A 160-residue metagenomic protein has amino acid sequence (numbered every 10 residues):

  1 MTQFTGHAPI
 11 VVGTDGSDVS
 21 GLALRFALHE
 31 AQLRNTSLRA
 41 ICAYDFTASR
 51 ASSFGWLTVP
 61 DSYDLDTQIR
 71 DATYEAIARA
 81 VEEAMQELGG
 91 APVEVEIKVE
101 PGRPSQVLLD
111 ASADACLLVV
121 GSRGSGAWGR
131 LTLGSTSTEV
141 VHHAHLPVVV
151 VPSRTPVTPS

Functional and structural regions predicted by a protein language model:
M1-G6, V19, L33, E82-L118 (+2 more regions): Structural beta-alpha unit
T2-P60, A111: Small/aliphatic-rich secondary-structure junction motif
R25, H29, L109, G129 (+1 more regions): Alpha-helical segments flanking ligand/cofactor-binding loops in enzyme cores
F26, A72-E83, V107: Short, solvent-exposed amphipathic alpha-helices that sit in or adjacent to ligand/effector-binding or catalytic
A40, I97-V99, V150: A structural preference for short, hydrophobic beta-strand core positions in alpha/beta folds
C42, S122-R123, P152-S153: Short secondary-structure boundary segments
C42-E75, P156-S160: Acidic, proline/glycine-rich short linear motifs
L117-H142, V157-S160: Glycine-rich, Arg-bearing micro-motifs that act as flexible, cationic patches
